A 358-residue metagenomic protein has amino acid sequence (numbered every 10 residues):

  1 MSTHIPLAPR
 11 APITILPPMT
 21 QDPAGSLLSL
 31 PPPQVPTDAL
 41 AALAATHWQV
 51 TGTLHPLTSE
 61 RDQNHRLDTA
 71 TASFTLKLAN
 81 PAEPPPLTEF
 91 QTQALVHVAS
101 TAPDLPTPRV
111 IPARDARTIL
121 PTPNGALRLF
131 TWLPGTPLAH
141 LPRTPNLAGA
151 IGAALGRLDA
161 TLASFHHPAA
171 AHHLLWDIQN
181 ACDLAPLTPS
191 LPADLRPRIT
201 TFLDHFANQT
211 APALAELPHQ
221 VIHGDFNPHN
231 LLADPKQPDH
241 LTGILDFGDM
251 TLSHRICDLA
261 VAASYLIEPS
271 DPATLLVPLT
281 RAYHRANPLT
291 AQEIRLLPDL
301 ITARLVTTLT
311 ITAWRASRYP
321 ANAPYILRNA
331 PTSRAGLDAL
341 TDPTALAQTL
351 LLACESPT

Functional and structural regions predicted by a protein language model:
M19-V50: Juxta-kinase regulatory segment immediately upstream of eukaryotic protein kinase catalytic domains
P33-A44, S164-H167, C182-G224, D234-K236 (+2 more regions): An alpha-helical support segment within catalytic cores of ATP-dependent transferases
Q49-H65: ATP-binding glycine-rich phosphate-binding loop
E60-T71, T75-L76, V110, A207-I256 (+1 more regions): Active-site acidic catalytic loop and adjacent metal/ATP-binding pocket of ATP-dependent phosphoryl transfer enzymes
L78-P123, L141, P145-G149: A conserved alpha-helical element in kinase catalytic cores
R114, H140-P197, L217-H219, L327-N329: A cross-family kinase active-site recognition segment
A185-S190, T308-T358: ATP/Mg2+ or Mg2+-diphosphate-binding catalytic cores that bind nucleotide phosphates or diphosphates via glycine-rich
R255-P288, T302-P320: Active-site activation/catalytic loop segments of kinase-like enzymes and analogous catalytic loops in related
